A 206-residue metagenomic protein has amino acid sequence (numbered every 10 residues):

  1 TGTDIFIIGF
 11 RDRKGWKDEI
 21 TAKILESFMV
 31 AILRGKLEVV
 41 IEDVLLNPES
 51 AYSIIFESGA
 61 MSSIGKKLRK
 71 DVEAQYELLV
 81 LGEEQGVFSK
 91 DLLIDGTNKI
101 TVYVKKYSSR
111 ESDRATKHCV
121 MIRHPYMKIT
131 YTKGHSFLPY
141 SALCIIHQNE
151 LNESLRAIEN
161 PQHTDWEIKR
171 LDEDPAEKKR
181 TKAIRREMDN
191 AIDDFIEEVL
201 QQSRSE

Functional and structural regions predicted by a protein language model:
T1-E206: Bergerat-fold GHKL/Histidine-kinase-like ATPase
